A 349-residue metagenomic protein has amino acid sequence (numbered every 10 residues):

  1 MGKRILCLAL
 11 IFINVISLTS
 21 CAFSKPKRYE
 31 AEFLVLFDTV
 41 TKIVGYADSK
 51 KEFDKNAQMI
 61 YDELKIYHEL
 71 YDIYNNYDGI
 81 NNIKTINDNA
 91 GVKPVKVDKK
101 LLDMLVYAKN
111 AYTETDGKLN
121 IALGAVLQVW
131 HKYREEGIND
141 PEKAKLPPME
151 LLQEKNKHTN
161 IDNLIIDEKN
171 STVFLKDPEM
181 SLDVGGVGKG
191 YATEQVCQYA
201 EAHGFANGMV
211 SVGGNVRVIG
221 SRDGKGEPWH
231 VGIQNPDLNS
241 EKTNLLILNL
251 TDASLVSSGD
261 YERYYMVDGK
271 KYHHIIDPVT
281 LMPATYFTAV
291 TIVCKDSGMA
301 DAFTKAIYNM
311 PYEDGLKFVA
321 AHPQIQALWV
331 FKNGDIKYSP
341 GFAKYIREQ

Functional and structural regions predicted by a protein language model:
G2-L8, N14-Q349: Mature catalytic core of soluble alpha/beta enzymes
